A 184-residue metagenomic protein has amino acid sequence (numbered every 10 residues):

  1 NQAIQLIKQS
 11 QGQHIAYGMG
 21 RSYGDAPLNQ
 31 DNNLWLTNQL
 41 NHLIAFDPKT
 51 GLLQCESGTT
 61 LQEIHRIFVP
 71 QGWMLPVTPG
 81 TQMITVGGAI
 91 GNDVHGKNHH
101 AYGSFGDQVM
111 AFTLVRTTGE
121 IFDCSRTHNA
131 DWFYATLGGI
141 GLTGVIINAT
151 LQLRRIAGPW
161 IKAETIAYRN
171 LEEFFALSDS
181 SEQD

Functional and structural regions predicted by a protein language model:
N1-G80, N92-N98: Glycine-rich N-terminal segment of FAD-binding domains in flavoprotein oxidoreductases, spanning the beta-loop-helix
H14-I15, L53, M83, Y134-T136 (+1 more regions): Residue-level marker of motif borders
G24-I44, G96-G119, V145-Q152: Structural signature of FAD isoalloxazine-binding scaffolds in flavoprotein oxidoreductases
N29, T37, T78, I84 (+4 more regions): A short, structural micro-pattern
P48, T85, R116: Short, acidic, Ser/Thr-enriched surface-loop or helix-capping motifs
L53-E56, S104, H128, I166: Catalytic cores of large soluble enzymes that bind and process phosphate-bearing ligands
M110-D184: C-terminal substrate-binding/cap subdomain adjacent to the FAD-binding core in PCMH-type and related FAD-linked
